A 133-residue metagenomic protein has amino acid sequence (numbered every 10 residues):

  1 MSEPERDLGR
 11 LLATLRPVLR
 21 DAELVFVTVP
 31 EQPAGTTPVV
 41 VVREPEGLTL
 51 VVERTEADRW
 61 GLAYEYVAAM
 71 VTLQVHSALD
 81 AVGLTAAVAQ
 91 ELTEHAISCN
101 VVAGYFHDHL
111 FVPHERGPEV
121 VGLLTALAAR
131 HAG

Functional and structural regions predicted by a protein language model:
M1-Q90: Regulatory modules associated with amino-acid/nitrogen control
T37-P38, A96-V101: A short linear hydrophobic-aromatic micro-motif
G47-V52, F106-P113: A generic structural motif
E53-A57, P113-P118: Helix N-cap motif at beta-to-alpha junctions
A63-Y64, V120-A128: Short amphipathic alpha-helices in soluble, non-transmembrane regions that often serve as interface/regulatory elements
V67-H76, N100-V102, A129-G133: Conserved short beta-strand edge segments in small beta-sheet-based binding/regulatory domains
A69-V71, H95-I97, D108: Generic beta-strand structural signal
V88-E91, H95-I97, L123-L127: Generic non-transmembrane alpha-helical segments
